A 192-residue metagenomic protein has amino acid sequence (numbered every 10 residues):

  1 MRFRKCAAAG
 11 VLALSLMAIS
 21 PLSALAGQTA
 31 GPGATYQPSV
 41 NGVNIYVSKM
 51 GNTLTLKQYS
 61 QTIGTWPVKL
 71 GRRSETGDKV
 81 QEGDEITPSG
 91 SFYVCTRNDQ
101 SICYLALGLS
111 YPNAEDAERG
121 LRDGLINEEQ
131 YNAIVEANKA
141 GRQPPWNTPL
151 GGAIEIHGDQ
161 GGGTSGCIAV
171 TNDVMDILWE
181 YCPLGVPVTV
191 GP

Functional and structural regions predicted by a protein language model:
M1-V11: Bacterial N-terminal signal peptides that target proteins for export
G10-P21: Bacterial N-terminal signal peptides
L22-A26: Sec/Tat signal peptide C-region and signal peptidase I cleavage site
T29-N44, K49-M50, P67-T96, N172-D173: N-terminal post-signal-peptidase region of extra-cytosolic proteins
A34-Y36, T96-P192: Exported/periplasmic cell-wall-interacting domains
N44-Y46, T53-T55, P67, Y93 (+3 more regions): Soluble periplasmic/extracytoplasmic beta-strand elements of cell-envelope proteins
